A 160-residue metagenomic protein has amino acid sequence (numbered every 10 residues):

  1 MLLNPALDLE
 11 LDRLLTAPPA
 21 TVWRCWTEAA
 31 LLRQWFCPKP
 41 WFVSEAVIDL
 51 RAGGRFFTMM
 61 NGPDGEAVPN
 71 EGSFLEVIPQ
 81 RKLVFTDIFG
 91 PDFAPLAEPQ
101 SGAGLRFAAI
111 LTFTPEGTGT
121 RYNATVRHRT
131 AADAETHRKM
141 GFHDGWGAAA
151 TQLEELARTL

Functional and structural regions predicted by a protein language model:
M1-F42: Hydrophobic ligand-binding cavity/cleft-lining segments
L3-P5, L50, D64-V68, S101-L105 (+1 more regions): A generic structural micro-feature
L11-R13, E45-I48, N70-E76, R106-P115: Hydrophobic/aromatic beta-strand elements that line small-molecule binding cavities or substrate pockets in beta-rich
P19-A20, R51, L75-L83, T112-R121: A short, structured loop/turn motif at beta-sheet edges
V22, L32, F56, F74 (+4 more regions): Hydrophobic pocket/interface hotspot
S44-D92: Glycine-rich portal/gate segments that line the openings of hydrophobic small-molecule binding cavities
E45, R158-L160: Short, highly charged C-terminal tails/helix-capping segments
P95-D144: Beta-strand/loop substructures that line and gate deep hydrophobic ligand-binding cavities in soluble
